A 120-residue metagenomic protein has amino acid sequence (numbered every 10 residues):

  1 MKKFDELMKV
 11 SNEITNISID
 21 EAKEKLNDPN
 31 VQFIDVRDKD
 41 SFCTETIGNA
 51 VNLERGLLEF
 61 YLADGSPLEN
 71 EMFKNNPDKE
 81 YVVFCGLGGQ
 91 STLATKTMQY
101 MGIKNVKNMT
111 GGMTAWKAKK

Functional and structural regions predicted by a protein language model:
M1-V31, K39-E80, L87-K120: Rhodanese-like catalytic fold shared by cysteine-dependent sulfurtransferases and DSP/PTP-type phosphatases
D35: Conserved active-site aspartate in kinases
